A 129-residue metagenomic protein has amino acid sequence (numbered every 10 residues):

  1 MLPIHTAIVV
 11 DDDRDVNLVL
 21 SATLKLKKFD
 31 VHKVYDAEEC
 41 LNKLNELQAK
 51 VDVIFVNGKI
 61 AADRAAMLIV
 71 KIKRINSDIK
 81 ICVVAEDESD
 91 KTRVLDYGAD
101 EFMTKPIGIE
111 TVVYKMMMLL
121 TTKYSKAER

Functional and structural regions predicted by a protein language model:
D11-D13, E86, K105: Acidic di-acidic motifs
R14-K33: Two-component/phosphorelay signaling modules centered on CheY-like receiver
K33-V53: Acidic, metal-coordinating helix/loop segments flanking the phosphotransfer/catalytic sites of two-component signaling
A37, V53-I72, E88: Conserved phosphotransfer microenvironments
I54, I81, F102-M103: Two-component signal transduction core modules
M67, A85-M103: Alpha4 helix (beta4-alpha4-beta5 surface) of REC/receiver domains from two-component response regulators
I107-M117: C-terminal output helix
M117-R129: The C-terminal output helix
